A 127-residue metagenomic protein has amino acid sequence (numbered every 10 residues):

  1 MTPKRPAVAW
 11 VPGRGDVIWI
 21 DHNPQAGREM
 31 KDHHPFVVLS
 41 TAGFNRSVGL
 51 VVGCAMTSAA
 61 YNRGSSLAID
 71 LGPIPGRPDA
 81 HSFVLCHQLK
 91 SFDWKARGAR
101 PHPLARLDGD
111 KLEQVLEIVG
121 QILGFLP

Functional and structural regions predicted by a protein language model:
M1-P127: Conserved functional hotspots at enzyme active or ligand-binding sites that engage polyanionic ligands
